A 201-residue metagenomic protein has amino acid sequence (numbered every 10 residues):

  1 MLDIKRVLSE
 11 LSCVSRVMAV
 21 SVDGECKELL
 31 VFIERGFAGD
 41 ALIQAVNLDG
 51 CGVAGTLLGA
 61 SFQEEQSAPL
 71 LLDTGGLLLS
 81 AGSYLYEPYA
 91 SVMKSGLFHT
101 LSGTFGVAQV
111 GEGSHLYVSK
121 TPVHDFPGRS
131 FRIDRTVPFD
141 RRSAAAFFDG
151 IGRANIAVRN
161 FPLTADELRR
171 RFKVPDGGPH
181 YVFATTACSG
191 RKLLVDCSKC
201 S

Functional and structural regions predicted by a protein language model:
M1-S201: SAM-dependent transferase fold signal centered on methyltransferase-like domains, encompassing both Class I
